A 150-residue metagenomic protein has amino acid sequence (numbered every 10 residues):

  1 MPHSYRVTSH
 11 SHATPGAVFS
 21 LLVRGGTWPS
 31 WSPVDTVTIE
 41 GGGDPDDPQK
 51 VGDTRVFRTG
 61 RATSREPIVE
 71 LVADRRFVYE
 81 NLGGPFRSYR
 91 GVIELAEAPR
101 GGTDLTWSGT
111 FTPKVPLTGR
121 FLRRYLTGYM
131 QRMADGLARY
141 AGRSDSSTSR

Functional and structural regions predicted by a protein language model:
M1-P45, R150: Hydrophobic ligand-binding cavity/cleft-lining segments
S30, V56-G102, T110-T112, R139-R143: Hydrophobic-ligand binding "helix-grip"
T110-R150: A conserved amphipathic terminal alpha-helix motif
